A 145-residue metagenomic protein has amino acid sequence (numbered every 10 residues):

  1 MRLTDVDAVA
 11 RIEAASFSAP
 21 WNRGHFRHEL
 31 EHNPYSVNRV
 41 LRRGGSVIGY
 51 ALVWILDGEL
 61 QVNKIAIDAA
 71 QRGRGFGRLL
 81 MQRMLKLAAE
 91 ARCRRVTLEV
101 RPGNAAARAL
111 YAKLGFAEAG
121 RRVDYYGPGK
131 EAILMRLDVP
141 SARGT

Functional and structural regions predicted by a protein language model:
L3-A70, R74, M81-A91, G120 (+1 more regions): Acetyl-CoA-dependent GNAT
A8, A109-L110: Well-formed, non-transmembrane alpha-helical positions, independent of function
V62, V96-V100: Conserved hydrophobic beta-strand within the GNAT/NAT acetyltransferase core sheet that lines the active-site cleft
R78, K130-V139: Accessory recognition modules or surfaces
M81, N104-A107, D124-G129: Short glycine/proline-centered loop/turn elements that form peptide/ligand docking sites
E99, A112, A117-L134: Conserved catalytic-core motifs of GNAT/GCN5-like acyltransferases
